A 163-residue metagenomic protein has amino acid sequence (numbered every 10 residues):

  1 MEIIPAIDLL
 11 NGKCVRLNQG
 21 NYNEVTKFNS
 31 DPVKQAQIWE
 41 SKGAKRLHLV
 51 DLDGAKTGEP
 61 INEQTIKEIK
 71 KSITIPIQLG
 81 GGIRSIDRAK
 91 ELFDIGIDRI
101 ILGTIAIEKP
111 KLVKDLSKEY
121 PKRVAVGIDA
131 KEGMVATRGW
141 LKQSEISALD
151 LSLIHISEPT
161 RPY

Functional and structural regions predicted by a protein language model:
I3-I7, H48, I77-G81, I100-L102 (+1 more regions): Hydrophobic faces of well-ordered beta-strands that scaffold small-molecule active sites in alpha/beta enzyme cores
K13-P32, G133-A148: Active-site mouth loops of central-metabolism enzymes
F28-W39, S85-A89, S144-L153: Short, acidic/polar
R46-N62: Glycine-rich, proline-tolerant flexible connector loops at the mouths of alpha/beta enzymes
G58-Q78, D115-G127: Alpha-helix-loop-beta-strand connector modules within alpha/beta enzyme cores
I77-Q78, I83-G96: Catalytic cores of alpha/beta
I95-L112: Glycine-rich phosphate-binding active-site loops on the catalytic face of alpha/beta enzymes
I154-Y163: Single conserved hydrophobic/aromatic residue that forms the stacking wall/gate of nucleotide- or nucleobase-binding
